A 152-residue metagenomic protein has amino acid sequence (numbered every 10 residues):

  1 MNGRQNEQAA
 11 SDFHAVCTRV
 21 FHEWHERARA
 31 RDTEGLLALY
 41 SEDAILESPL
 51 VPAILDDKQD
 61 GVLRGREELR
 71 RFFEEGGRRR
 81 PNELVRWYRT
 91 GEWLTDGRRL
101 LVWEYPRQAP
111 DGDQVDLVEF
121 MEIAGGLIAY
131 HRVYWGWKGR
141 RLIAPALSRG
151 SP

Functional and structural regions predicted by a protein language model:
M1-D12, E74-P152: A beta-strand edge to alpha-helix "cap/lid" segment located at domain peripheries
M1-E42, R149-P152: Short, low-complexity N-terminal intrinsically disordered segments enriched in polar/charged residues
G3-N6, T18, E26, V51 (+3 more regions): Generic, low-specificity signal for short hydrophobic/alpha-helical stretches with a mild N-terminal bias, encompassing
H14, T33, L37-L94, R99: A solvent-exposed, acidic/Ser-Thr-rich amphipathic alpha-helical stretch
F21, A28, Y40, L69 (+3 more regions): Hydrophobic alpha-helical core bundles mediating ligand binding, dimerization, or RNAP-core interactions
A30-D32, D56, D116, M121: Preference for short coil/turn "hinge" residues that link or interrupt alpha-helices
